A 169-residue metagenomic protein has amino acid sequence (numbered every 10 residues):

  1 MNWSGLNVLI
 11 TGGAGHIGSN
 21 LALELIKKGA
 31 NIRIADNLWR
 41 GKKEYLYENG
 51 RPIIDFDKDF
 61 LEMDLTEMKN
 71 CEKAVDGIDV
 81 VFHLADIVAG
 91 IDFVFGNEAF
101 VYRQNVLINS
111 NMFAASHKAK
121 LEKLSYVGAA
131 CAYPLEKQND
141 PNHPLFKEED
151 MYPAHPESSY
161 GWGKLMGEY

Functional and structural regions predicted by a protein language model:
M1-Y169: N-terminal Rossmann-like NAD(P)+-binding domain of SDR-like oxidoreductases, especially those catalyzing
